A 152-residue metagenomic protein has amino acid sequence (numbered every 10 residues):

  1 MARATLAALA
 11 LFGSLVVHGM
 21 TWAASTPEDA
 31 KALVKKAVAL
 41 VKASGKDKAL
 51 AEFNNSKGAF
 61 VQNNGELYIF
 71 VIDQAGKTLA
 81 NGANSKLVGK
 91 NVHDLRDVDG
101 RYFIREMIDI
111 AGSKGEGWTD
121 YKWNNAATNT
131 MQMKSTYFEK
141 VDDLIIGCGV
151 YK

Functional and structural regions predicted by a protein language model:
A2-K152: N-terminal membrane-sensor/transducer module of prokaryotic signaling receptors
